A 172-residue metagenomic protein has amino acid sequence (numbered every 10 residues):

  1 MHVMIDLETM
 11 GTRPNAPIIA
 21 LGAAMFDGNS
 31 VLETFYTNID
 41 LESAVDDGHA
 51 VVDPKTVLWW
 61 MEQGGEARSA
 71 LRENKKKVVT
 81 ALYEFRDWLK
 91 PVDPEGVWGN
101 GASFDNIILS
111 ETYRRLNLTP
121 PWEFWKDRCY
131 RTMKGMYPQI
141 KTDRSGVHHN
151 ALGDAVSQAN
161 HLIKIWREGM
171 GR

Functional and structural regions predicted by a protein language model:
M1, V52, M170-R172: Short intrinsically disordered terminal tails
V3, E8-G99, S145: Conserved non-catalytic scaffold segment of RNase H-like nuclease domains
G11-R13, S110, K134, A159: Hydrophobic positions within alpha-helical membrane elements
P14-A16, Y113, L162: Short, function-defining helix-loop hinge/capping sites that tune catalysis or transport
R68-S69, R86, S110, A159 (+1 more regions): Non-transmembrane alpha-helical segments in soluble domains of secreted/periplasmic/extracellular proteins
R86-L89, S103-F124: Substrate-recognition/cap helix-loop segment adjacent to the acidic, metal-dependent catalytic center of Asp-based
V92, G96-S103, I107-I108, I140-R172: Acidic, Mg2+-coordinating catalytic module of metal-dependent nucleases/exonucleases that use a two-metal-ion mechanism
P121-K141: Short, flexible loop segments at boundaries between secondary-structure elements
